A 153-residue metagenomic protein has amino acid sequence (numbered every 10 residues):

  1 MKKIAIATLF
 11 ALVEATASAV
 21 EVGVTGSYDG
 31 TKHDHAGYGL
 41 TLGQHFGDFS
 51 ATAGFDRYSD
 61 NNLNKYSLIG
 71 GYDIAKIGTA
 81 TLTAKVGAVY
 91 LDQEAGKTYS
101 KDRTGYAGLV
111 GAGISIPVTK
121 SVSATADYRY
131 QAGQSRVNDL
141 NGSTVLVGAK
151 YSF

Functional and structural regions predicted by a protein language model:
M1-A19: Gram-negative bacterial Sec-dependent N-terminal signal peptides
I4, S18-V22, A36, G47-F49 (+4 more regions): Outer-envelope beta-barrel architecture signal
V20-H35, G43, L91-A95, K101-R103 (+2 more regions): Outer-membrane pore/translocation modules
S27-Y38, R57-N64, T104, Q134-G142: Solvent-exposed loop/turn segments connecting transmembrane beta-strands in outer-membrane beta-barrel proteins
T41-K97, R103-G105, I116-V118, G148-S152: Gram-negative (and chloroplast) outer-membrane scaffold detector with strong preference for beta-barrel transmembrane
F46, T125-Q131: Contiguous, function-dense segments enriched for cysteine-driven chemistry and partner/ligand-binding capacity
V110, I116, S123, N141-F153: Outer-membrane beta-barrel "beta-signal"
